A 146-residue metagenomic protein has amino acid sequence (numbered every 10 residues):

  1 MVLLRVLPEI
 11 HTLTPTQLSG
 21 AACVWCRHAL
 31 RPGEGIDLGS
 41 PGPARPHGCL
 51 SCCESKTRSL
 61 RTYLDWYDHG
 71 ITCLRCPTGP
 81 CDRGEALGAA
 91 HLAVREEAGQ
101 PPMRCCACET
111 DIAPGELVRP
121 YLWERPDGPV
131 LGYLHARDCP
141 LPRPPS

Functional and structural regions predicted by a protein language model:
M1-L13, R31-G35, C49, D82-R95: Short Cys/His-rich Zn2+-coordinating modules
L7, T14-Q17, L74-P77, A107 (+5 more regions): Intrinsically disordered, low-complexity linker/tail regions enriched in polar/charged residues
E9-A21, G39-P43, Y63-Y67, A90-P102 (+1 more regions): Short, flexible, mixed-charge glycine/proline-rich loop motifs that serve as phosphate/nucleic-acid-contacting
C23-C26, C49-C52, C73, C105-E109: Short cysteine-rich clusters marking metal-coordination/redox-active sites
R31, R61, D68, A98-R104 (+2 more regions): Intrinsically disordered, low-complexity linkers and terminal regions that flank or interleave Cys/His-based
G33-I36, T57-R61, P80, G84-E85 (+3 more regions): Short Cys/His-rich "knuckle" micro-motifs
L38-S55, T78-H91, W123-P142: Cysteine-rich micro-motifs
T62-C76: Amphipathic alpha-helical oligomerization segments
